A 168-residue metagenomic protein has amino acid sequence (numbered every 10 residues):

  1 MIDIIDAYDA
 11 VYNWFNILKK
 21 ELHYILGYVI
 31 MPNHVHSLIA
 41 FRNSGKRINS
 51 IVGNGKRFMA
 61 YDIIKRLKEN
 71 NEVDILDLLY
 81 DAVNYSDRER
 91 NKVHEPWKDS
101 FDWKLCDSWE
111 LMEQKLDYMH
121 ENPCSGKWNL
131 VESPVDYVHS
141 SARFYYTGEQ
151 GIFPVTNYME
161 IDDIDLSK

Functional and structural regions predicted by a protein language model:
M1-K168: Short catalytic/metal-binding and nucleic-acid-binding patches
